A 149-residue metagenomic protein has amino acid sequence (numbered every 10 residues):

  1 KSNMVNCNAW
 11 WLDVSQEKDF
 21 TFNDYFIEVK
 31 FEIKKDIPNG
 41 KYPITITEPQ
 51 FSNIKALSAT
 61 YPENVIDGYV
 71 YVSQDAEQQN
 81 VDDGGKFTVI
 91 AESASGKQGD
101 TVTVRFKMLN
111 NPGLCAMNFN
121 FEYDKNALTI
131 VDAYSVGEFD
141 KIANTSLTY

Functional and structural regions predicted by a protein language model:
K1-Y149: Acidic, low-complexity intrinsically disordered segments
